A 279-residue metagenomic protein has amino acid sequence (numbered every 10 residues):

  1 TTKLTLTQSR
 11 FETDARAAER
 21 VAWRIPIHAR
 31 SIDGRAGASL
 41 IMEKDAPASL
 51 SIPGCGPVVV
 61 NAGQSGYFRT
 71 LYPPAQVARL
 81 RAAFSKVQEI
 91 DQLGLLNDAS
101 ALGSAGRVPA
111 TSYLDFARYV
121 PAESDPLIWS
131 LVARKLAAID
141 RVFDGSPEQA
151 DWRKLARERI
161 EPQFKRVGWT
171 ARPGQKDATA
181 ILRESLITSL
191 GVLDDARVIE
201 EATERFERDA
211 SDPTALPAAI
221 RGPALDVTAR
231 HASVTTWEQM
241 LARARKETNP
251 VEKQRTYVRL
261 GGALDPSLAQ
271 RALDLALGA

Functional and structural regions predicted by a protein language model:
T1-A279: Non-catalytic accessory/interaction domains
